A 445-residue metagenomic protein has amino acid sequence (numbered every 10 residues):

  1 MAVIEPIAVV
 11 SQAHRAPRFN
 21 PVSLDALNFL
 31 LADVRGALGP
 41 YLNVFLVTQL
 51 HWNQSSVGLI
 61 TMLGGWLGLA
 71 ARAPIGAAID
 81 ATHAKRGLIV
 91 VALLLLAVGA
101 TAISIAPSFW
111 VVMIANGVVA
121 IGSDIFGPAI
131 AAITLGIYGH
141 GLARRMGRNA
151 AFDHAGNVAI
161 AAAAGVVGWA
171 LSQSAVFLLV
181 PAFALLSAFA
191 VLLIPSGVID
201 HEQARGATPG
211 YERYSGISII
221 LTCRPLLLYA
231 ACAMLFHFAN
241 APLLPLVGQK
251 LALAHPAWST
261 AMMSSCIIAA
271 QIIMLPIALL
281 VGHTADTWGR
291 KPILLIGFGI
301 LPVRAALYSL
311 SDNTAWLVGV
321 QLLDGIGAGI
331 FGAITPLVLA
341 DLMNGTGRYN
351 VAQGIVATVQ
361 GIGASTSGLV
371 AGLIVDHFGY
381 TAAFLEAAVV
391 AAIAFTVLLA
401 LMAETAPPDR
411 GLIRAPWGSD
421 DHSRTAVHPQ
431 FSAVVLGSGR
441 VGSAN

Functional and structural regions predicted by a protein language model:
A2-F19, G197-Y229, I413-F431: Juxtamembrane intracellular "pre-TM" segments in multi-pass secondary transporters
R15-G65, L227-L228, C232, H237-A252: Helix-loop boundary and gating motifs at the non-cytosolic
F29, G99, W110-I125, W316-I330: Hydrophobic core of transmembrane alpha-helices in multi-pass small-molecule transporters, especially MFS/SLC-type
L59-A77, I268-L280: Central cavity-lining transmembrane alpha-helices of secondary-active solute carriers, predominantly the Major
A71-A84, G168, I277-G289, V375: Helix-to-loop junctions at the C-terminal end of transmembrane segments in multipass secondary transporters
G87-T101, P181, P292-L307: Structural signature of the two symmetry-related core transmembrane helices
G117-H154, L337-V338, N344-G347: Cytoplasmic helix-loop-helix junction between adjacent transmembrane helices in 12-TM secondary transporters
V176-L193, F384-A400: Symmetry-related core transmembrane helices of the 12-TM Major Facilitator Superfamily/SLC fold
